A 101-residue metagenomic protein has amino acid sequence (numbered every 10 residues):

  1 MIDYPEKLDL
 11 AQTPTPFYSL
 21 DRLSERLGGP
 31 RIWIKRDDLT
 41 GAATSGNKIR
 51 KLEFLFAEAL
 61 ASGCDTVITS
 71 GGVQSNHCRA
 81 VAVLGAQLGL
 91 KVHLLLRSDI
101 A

Functional and structural regions predicted by a protein language model:
M1-A101: PLP-dependent amino-acid enzyme catalytic core
